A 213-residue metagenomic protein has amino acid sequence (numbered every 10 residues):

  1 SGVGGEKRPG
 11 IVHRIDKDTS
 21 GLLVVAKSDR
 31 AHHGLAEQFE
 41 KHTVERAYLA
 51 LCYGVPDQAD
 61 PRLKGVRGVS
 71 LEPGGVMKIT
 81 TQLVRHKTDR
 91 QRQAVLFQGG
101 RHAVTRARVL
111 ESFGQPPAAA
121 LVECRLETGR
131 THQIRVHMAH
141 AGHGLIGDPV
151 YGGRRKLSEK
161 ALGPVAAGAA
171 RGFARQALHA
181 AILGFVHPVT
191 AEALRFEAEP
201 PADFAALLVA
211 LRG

Functional and structural regions predicted by a protein language model:
S1-G213: RNA pseudouridine synthases
